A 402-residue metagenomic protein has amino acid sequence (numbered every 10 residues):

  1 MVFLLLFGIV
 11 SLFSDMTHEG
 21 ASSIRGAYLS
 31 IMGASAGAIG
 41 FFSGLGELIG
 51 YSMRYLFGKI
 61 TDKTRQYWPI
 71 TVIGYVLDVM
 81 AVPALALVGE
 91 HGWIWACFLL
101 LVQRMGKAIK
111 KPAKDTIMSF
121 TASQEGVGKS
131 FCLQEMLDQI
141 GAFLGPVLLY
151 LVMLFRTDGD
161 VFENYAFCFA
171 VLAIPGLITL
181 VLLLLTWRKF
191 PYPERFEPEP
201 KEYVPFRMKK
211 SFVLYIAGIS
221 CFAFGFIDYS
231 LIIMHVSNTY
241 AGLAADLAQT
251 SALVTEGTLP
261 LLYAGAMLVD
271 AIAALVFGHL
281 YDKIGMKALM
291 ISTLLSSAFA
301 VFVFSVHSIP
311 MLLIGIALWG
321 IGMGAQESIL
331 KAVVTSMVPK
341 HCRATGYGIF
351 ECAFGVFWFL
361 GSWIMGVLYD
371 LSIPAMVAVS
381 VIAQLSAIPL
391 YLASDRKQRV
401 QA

Functional and structural regions predicted by a protein language model:
M1, R188-G218, L247-S251: Juxtamembrane intracellular "pre-TM" segments in multi-pass secondary transporters
M1-G50, L214-A248: Helix-loop boundary and gating motifs at the non-cytosolic
L12, A81, G92-K110, S220 (+1 more regions): Hydrophobic core of transmembrane alpha-helices in multi-pass small-molecule transporters, especially MFS/SLC-type
M53-Q66, M153, I272-G285, Y369: Helix-to-loop junctions at the C-terminal end of transmembrane segments in multipass secondary transporters
K63-Y75, D282-T293: Cytoplasmic membrane-interface "Motif A"-like loop-to-helix N-cap segments of 12-TM Major Facilitator Superfamily
V76-H91, L295-H307: C-terminal ends and interior cores of transmembrane alpha-helices in multi-pass membrane transporters/permeases
I109-A122, A325-V338: Intracellular juxtamembrane helix-capping segments at the cytosolic ends of symmetry-related transmembrane helices
A173-R195, A387-D395: C-terminal membrane-cytosol helix-exit motif in multi-pass small-molecule transporters
